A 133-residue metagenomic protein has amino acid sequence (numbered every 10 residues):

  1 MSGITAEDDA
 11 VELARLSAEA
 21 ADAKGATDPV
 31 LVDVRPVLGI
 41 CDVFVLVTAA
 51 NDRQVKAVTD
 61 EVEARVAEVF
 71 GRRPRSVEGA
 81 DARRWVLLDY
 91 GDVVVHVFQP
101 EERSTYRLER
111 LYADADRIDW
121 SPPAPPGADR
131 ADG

Functional and structural regions predicted by a protein language model:
M1-P36, A50-A57, R72, E78-A80 (+3 more regions): Long, contiguous binding/interaction regions
G39: Catalytic core of nucleotidyl cyclases, primarily class III adenylyl/guanylyl cyclases
D42-V43, W85: A short beta-alpha structural unit
V43-A49: Short glycine-rich or small-residue beta-strand-to-loop segments that form or flank ligand, phosphate, metal/Fe-S
V58-E63: Short amphipathic alpha-helices in soluble, non-transmembrane regions that often serve as interface/regulatory elements
A64-V69: A common structural junction motif
